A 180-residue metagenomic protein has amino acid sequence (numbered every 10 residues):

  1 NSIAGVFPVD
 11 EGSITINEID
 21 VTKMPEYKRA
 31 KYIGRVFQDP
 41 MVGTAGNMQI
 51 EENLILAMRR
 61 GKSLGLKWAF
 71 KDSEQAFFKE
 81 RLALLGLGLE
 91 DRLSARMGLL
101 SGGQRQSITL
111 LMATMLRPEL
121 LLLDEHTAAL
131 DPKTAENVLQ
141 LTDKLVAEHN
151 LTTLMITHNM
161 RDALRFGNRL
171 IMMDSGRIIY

Functional and structural regions predicted by a protein language model:
A4: Helix-to-loop junction immediately C-terminal to a conserved catalytic motif
G12-I19: Conserved ABC transporter NBD signature motif
D20-G34, L64-K71: ABC ATPase NBD coupling module
L121-D124: Catalytic Walker B motif of ABC-type/P-loop ATPase nucleotide-binding domains
P132-T134: Helix N-cap at the start of a conserved alpha-helix in ABC-type nucleotide-binding domains
E136-H149: Helical segment within the ABC ATPase nucleotide-binding domain
T157-H158: H-loop/switch region of ABC-family ATPase nucleotide-binding domains
